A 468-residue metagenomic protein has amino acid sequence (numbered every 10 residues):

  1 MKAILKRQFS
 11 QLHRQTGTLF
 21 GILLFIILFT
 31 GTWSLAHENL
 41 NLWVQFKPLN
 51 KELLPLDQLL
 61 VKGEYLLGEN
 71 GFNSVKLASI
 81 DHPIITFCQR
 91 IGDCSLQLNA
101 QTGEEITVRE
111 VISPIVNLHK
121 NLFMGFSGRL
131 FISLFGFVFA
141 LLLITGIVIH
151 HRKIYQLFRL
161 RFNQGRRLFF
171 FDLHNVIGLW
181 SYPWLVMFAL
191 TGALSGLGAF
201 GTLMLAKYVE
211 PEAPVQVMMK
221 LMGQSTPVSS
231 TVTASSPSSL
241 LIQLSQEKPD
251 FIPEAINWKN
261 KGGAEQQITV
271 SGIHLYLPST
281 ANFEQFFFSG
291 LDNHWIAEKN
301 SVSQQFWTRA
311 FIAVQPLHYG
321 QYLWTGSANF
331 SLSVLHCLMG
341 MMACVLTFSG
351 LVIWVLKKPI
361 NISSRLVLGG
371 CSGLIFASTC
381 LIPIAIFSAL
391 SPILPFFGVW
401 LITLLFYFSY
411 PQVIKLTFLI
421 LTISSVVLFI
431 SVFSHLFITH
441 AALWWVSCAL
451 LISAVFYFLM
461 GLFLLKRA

Functional and structural regions predicted by a protein language model:
M1-A468: Conserved histidines in hydrophobic membrane contexts and catalytic metal-binding motifs
